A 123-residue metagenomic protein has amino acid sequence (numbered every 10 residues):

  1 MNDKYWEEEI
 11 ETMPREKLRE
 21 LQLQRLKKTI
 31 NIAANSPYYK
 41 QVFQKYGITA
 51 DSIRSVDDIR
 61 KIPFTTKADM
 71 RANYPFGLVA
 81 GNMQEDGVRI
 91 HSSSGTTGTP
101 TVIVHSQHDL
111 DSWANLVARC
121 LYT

Functional and structural regions predicted by a protein language model:
M1-S92, G98-N115, R119-C120: Nucleotide 5′-phosphate-binding alpha/beta core
T123: Glycine-rich phosphate/diphosphate-binding loops that line cofactor/substrate pockets in enzymes
